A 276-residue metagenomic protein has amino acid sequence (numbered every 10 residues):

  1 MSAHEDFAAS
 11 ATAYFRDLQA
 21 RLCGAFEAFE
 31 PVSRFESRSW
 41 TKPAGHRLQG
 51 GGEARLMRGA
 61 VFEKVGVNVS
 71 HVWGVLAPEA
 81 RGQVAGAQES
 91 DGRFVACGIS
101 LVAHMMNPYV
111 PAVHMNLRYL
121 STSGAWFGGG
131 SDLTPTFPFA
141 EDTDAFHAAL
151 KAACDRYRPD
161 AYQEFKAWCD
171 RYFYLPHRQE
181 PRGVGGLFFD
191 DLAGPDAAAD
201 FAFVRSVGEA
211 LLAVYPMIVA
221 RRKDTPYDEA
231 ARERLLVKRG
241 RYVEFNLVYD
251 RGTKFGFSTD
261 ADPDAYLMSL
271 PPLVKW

Functional and structural regions predicted by a protein language model:
A3-A85, L192, D196-V248: Gly/Pro-rich turn-and-neighbor structural signature
F7, M105-N107, S121-S123, L133-F139 (+2 more regions): A generic structural motif
G51-G129: Internal mixed beta-strand/loop scaffold within catalytic domains of large alpha/beta enzymes
G66, V95-C97, W126-T134, E180-P195 (+1 more regions): Glycine-rich, often proline-containing surface loops adjacent to acidic residues and nearby aromatics that form
A80-G82, D142, A198-A199, K254-D260: Short conserved micro-motifs at the rims of enzyme active sites and ligand-binding pockets
S123-W168: Compact, glycine/acidic-enriched structural inserts
A153-F203, I218-A220: Long, charged, mostly alpha-helical binding arms that flank functional sites
T253-W276: Long, contiguous binding/interaction regions
